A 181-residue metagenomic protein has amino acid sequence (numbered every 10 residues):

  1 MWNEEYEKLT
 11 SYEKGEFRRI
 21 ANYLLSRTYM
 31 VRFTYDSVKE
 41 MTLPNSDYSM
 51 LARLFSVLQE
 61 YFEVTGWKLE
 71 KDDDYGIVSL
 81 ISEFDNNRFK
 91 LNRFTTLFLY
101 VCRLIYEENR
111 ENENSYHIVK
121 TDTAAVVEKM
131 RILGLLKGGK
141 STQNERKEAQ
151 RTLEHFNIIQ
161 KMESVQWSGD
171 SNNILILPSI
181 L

Functional and structural regions predicted by a protein language model:
M1-F84: Eukaryotic partner-binding/assembly regions in large regulatory complexes
V31-N45, E113-I132, K137: Short acidic, hydrophobic short linear motifs in intrinsically disordered regions
M50-L58, K137-F156: Short amphipathic alpha-helical interaction segments
V57-V119: Short basic alpha-helical hairpin corresponding to helix-turn-helix/winged-helix-like nucleic-acid-binding
F62-K71, Q150, E154-Q166: A short, conserved structural fragment
R103-E107, E111, I132-L136, H155 (+1 more regions): Alpha-helix capping at helix-to-loop junctions
E111-D122, K137-E148, Q160-Q166: Short, surface-exposed recognition loops or helix-turn segments adjacent to catalytic cores
I159-L181: C-terminal engagement modules used by replication, chromatin/transcription, nuclear envelope/ESCRT, and ubiquitin
